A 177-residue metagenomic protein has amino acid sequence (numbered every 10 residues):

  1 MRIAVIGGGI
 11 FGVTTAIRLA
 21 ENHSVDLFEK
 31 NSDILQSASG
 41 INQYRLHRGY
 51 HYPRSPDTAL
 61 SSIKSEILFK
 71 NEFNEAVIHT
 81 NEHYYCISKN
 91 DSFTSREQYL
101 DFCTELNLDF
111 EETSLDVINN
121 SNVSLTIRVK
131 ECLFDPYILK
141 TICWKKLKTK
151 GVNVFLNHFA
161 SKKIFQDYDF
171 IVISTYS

Functional and structural regions predicted by a protein language model:
R2-D26: N-terminal Rossmann-like FAD-binding beta1-loop-alpha1 element of flavoenzymes
G7, E29, S88: Short beta-strand/turn micro-motifs composed of small residues that flank or help shape donor/cofactor-binding pockets
A20-I41: Glycine-rich FAD pyrophosphate-binding loop
D26, E111-T113, N153-N157: General small-molecule cofactor/ligand-binding pocket signal
N31-D33, R45, P56, I173-S177: Rossmann-like dinucleotide-binding core of oxidoreductases
Q43-V123: Dinucleotide-binding Rossmann-like beta1-alpha1 core, especially the glycine-rich loop that anchors the ADP
I127-Y176: Helical element adjacent to the flavin cofactor pocket in flavoenzyme catalytic cores
